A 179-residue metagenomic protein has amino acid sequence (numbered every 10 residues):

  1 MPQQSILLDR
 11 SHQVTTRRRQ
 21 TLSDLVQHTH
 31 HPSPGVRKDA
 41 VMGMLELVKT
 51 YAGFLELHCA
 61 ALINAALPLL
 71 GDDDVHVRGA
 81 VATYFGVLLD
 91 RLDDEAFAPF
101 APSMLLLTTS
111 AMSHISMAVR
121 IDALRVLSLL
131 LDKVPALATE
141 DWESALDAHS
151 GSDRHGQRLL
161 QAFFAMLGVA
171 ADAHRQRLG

Functional and structural regions predicted by a protein language model:
M1-L45: N-terminal "cap/leader" segments of large eukaryotic alpha-helical scaffolds
L7-R18, V48-C59, L89-A101, L129-G156 (+1 more regions): Flexible loop/turn segments at the boundaries of HEAT repeats in alpha-solenoid HEAT proteins
T15, A65-G71, L106-H114, L130-A136 (+1 more regions): Amphipathic alpha-helical segments within extended alpha-helical solenoids and repeat-rich scaffolds in large
D24-V36, A65-A80, E95, L107-V119: Short coil/turn segments at helix-helix junctions and helix-capping linkers within large alpha-helical proteins
K38-M42, A60, G79, I121: Alpha-solenoid HEAT/ARM repeat scaffold
A40, V81-F85, A123, L178-G179: Conserved hydrophobic register position within alpha-solenoid helical repeats
G43-L47, Y84-L88, L127: Hydrophobic core/packing positions within alpha-helical solenoid repeats
M117-D132: Internal, conserved structured core segments that host functional sites
